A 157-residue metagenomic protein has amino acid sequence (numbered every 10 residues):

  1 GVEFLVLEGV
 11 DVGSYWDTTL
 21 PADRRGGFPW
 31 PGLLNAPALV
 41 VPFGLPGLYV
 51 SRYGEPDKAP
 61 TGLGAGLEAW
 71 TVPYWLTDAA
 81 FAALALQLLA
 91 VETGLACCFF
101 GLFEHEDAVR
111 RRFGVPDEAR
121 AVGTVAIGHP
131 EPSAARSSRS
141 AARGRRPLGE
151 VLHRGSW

Functional and structural regions predicted by a protein language model:
G1-V41, S156-W157: N-terminal amphipathic, basic helical "cap/leader" segment at the start of enzyme domains
F4, V40, P46-L48, P60-R111: Small-aliphatic-rich amphipathic alpha-helix that forms the alpha element of a beta-alpha
L5-G9, F103, G128: Short loop/turn motifs enriched for small/polar and acidic residues
V12, P46-L48, E131: Active-site/binding-pocket entry motifs
W16-T18, V50-E55: Short, conserved acidic/polar surface loops in the N-terminal third of protein domains
L34-A38, L95, D117-A121: Short coil/turn connectors at secondary-structure junctions
R110-D117, R139-A142: Short proline/glycine-enriched turn/loop segments at secondary-structure junctions
A121-W157: C-terminal helix-cap and adjacent tail motif
